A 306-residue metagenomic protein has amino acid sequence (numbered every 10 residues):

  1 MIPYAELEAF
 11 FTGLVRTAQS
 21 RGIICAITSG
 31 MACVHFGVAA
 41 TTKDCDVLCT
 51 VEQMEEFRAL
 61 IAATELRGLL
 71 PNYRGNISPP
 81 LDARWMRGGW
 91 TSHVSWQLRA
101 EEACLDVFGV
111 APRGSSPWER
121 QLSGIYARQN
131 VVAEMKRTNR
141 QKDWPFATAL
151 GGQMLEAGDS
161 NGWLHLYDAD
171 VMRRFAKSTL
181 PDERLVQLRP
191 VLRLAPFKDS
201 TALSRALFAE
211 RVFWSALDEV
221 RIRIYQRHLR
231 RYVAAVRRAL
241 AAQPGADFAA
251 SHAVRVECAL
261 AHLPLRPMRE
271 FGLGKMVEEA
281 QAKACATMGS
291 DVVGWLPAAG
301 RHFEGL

Functional and structural regions predicted by a protein language model:
M1-L306: Compositionally biased terminal segments of proteins
